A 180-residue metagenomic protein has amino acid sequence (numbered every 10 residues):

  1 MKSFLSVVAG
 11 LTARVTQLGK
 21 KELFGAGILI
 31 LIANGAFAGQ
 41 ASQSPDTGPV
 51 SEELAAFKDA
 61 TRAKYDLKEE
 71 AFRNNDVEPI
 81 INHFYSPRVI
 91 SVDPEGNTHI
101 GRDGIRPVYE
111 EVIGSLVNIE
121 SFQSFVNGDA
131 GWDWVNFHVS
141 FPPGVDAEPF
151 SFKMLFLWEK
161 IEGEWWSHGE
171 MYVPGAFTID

Functional and structural regions predicted by a protein language model:
F4-F24: Bacterial N-terminal signal peptides that target proteins for export
G25-N34: Bacterial N-terminal signal peptides
F37-H83, P87: Short, low-complexity N-terminal intrinsically disordered segments enriched in polar/charged residues
K68, I80-I81, R88-V89, G101 (+3 more regions): Hydrophobic pocket/interface hotspot
H83, I90-D93, A130-F141, F156-L157: Short, well-ordered beta-strand segments in beta-rich or mixed alpha/beta enzyme and ligand-binding folds
F84, R88-H99, E110-V112: A short gly/proline-enriched turn/hairpin at secondary-structure junctions
G104-D146: Surface-exposed, charged secondary-structure patches
S151-I179: Short beta-strand edge/turn micro-motifs at domain boundaries
